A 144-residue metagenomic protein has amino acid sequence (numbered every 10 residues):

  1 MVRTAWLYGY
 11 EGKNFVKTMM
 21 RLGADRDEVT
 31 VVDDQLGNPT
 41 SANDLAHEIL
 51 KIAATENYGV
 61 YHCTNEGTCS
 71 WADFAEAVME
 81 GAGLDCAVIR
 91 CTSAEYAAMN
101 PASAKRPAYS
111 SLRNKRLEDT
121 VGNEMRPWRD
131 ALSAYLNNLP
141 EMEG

Functional and structural regions predicted by a protein language model:
M1, P39, T68, R90 (+2 more regions): Short aromatic/basic micro-patch
M1-G37, N43-D44: NAD(P)-dependent short-chain dehydrogenase/reductase
T4, V32-D34, I89-S93, W128: Conserved beta-strand termini and adjacent loop/short-helix elements that scaffold enzyme active sites in alpha/beta
W6, F15, Y58, W71-F74 (+1 more regions): Tryptophan-centric aromatic hotspots in well-structured domains and transmembrane helices
V31-L36, Y61-T68, T120: Glycine-rich Rossmann NAD(P)(H)-binding loop
N43-K51, R129, S133: Amphipathic alpha-helical segments that line or abut small-molecule/effector binding pockets and mediate allosteric
E48, T55-A102, E143-G144: Mid/C-terminal beta-alpha module of Rossmann-like enzyme folds, strongest in SDR-family dehydrogenases/epimerases
S70-E76, E95-G144: Conserved C-terminal active-site "lid" loop/helix of NAD(P)H-dependent oxidoreductases that clamps the redox cofactor
